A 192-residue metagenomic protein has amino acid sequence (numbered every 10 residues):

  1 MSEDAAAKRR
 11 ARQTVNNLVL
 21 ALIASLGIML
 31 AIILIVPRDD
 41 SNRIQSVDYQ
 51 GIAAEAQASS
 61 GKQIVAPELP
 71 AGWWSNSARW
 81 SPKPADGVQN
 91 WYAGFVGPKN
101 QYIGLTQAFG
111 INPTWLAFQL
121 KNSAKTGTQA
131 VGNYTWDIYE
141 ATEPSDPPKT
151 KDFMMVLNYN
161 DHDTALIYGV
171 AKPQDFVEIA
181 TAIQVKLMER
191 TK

Functional and structural regions predicted by a protein language model:
M1-A5, N17, I33-P37, D48 (+6 more regions): Generic ordered-secondary-structure signal
M1-S77, S81: Charge-rich, low-complexity N-terminal segments
S25, A31, D39, G104-A108 (+2 more regions): Functionally constrained cores in energy, signaling, and assembly domains
I33, T126-K192: A short, solvent-exposed beta-edge/loop patch
G51-T150: Short, solvent-exposed recognition patches
